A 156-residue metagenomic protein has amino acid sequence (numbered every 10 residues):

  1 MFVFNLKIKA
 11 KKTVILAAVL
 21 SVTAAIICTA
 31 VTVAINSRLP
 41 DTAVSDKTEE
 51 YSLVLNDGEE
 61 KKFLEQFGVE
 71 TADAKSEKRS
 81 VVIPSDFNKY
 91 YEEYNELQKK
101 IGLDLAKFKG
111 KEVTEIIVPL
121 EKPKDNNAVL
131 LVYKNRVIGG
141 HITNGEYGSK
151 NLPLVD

Functional and structural regions predicted by a protein language model:
M1-K11: N-terminal Lys/Arg-rich, disordered targeting/topogenic segments
F2-F4, A30-V33, L39-K47, S80-V81: Soluble, non-membrane globular domain cores that form compact, hydrophobic packing and curved binding surfaces
A10-V14, T32, N36: Extended, low-complexity, charge-balanced
L16-T32: Hydrophobic membrane-insertion alpha-helices, especially the h-region of bacterial N-terminal signal peptides
S37-A74: N-terminal, intrinsically disordered, polar/charged segments of Gram-positive cell-envelope systems that serve as
D46-S52, I117-P119, N127-A128: Second-shell loop/turn segments in exported
F63-P123: Mature extracytoplasmic domains of secretory-pathway proteins
D125-D156: A short, surface-exposed interaction/processing loop segment used at functional sites
